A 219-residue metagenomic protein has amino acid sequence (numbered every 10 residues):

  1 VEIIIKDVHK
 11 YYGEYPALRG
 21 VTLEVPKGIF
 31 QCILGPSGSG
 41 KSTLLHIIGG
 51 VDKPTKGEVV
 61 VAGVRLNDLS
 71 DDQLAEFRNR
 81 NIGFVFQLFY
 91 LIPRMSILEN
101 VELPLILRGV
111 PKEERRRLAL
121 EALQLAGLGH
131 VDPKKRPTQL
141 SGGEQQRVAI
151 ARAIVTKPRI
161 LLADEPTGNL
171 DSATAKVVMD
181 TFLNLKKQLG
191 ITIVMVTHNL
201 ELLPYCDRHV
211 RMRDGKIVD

Functional and structural regions predicted by a protein language model:
G49: Helix-to-loop junction immediately C-terminal to a conserved catalytic motif
V64-R65, E113-V131: Conserved ABC ATPase "signature" region
M95-E102: Short coil-to-helix segment of the ABC ATPase nucleotide-binding domain corresponding to the Q-loop/switch region
R136-L140, E144-Q146: Conserved ABC ATPase signature
K157: Conserved catalytic motifs of ABC-family nucleotide-binding domains
L161-D164: Catalytic Walker B motif of ABC-type/P-loop ATPase nucleotide-binding domains
